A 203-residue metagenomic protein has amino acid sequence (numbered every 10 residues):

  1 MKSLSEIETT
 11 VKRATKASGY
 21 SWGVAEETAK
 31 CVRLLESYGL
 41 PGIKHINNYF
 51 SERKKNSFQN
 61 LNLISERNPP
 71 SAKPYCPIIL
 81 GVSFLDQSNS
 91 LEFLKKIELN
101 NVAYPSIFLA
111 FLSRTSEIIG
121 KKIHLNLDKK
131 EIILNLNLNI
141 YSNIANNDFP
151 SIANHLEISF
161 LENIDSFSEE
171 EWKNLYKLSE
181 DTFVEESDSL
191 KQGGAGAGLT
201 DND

Functional and structural regions predicted by a protein language model:
M1-N62: Long alpha-helical, hydrophobic tracts
L4, E26, V32, I78-S88 (+2 more regions): Aromatic-enriched hydrophobic runs in primary sequence
A14-A17, A25, A29, A72 (+5 more regions): A sequence-composition feature that detects small, non-aromatic residues
G19, G23, G39-G42, G81 (+2 more regions): Residue-identity detector for glycine
S21, A103-P105, S168: Short, structured coil/loop segments at alpha-helix boundaries
I43, N48-Y141: A glycine-rich, acidic short-motif signal
I97-N101, F111-D203: Glycine-rich, aromatic-bearing surface loops/beta-hairpins
